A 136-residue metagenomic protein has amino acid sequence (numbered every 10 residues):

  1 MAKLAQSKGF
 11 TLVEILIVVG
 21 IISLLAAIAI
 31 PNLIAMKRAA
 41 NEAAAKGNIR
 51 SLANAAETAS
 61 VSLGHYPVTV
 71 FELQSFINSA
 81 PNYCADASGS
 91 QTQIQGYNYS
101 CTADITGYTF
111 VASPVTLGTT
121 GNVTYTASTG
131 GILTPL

Functional and structural regions predicted by a protein language model:
M1-F10: N-terminal leader/signal peptides at the extreme start of proteins
L16-N32: Alpha-helical hydrophobic helix detector
V19, K46, A53: Conserved catalytic core of two-component sensor histidine kinases
A26, N54-A55: Alpha-helical segments that scaffold the active site and NAD(P)H-binding pocket of short-chain dehydrogenase/reductase
I30, A35, F71, S75: Phosphate-coordinating loops and pocket residues in cytosolic domains that bind phosphorylated ligands
N32-I49: Aliphatic-rich helix starts adjacent to a transmembrane/signal segment
N54, V61-L136: Extracellular/periplasmic head regions of type IV pilus-like filament subunits
